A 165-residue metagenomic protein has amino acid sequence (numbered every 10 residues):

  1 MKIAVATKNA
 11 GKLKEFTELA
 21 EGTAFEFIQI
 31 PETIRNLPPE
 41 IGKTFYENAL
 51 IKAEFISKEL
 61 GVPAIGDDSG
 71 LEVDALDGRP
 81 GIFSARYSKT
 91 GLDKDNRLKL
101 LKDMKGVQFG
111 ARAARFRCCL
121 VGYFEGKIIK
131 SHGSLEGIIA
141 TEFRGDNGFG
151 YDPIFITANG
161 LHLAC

Functional and structural regions predicted by a protein language model:
K2-A4, G11-C165: Anionic-ligand binding patches
